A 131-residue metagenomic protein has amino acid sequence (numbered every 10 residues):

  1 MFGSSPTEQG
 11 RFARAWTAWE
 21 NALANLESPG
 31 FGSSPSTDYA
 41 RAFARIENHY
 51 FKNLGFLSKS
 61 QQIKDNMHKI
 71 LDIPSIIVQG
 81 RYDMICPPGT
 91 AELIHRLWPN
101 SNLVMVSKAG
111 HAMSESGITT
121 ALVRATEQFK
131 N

Functional and structural regions predicted by a protein language model:
M1-N66, I73: Alpha/beta-hydrolase
H68-D72, L97-W98: Short, conserved loop/helix-junction motifs that constitute active-site signature segments in enzyme catalytic cores
I70-L71, I77-Q79: Short beta-strand/loop motif that positions the catalytic acidic residue of the alpha/beta-hydrolase fold
Y82-D83, G110: Short, glycine-/Ser/Thr-/acidic-enriched flexible segments
M84-T90: Conserved alpha/beta-hydrolase "acid-adjacent" motif
S101-N131: Catalytic active-site module of serine/aspartate enzymes centered on a nucleophile-bearing elbow/loop
